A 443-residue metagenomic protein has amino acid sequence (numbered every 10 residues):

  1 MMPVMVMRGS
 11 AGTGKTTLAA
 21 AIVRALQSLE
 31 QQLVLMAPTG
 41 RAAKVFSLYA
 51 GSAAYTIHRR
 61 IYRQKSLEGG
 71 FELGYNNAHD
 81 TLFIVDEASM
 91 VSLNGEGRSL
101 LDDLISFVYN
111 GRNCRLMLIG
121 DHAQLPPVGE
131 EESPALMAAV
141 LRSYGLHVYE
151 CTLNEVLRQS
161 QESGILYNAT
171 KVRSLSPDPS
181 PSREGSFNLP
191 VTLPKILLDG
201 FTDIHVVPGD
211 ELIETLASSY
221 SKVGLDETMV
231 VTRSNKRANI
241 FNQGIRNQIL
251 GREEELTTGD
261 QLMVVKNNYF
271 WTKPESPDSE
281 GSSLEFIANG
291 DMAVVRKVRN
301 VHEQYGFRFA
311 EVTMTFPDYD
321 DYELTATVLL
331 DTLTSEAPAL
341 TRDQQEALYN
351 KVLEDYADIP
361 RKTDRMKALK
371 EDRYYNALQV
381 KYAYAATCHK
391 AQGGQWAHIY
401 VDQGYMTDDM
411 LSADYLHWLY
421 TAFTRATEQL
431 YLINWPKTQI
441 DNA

Functional and structural regions predicted by a protein language model:
M2, Y109-C114, A123-A288, A293-Q344: Conserved helicase motor core of P-loop NTPases
V4-S176, L189-L197: ASCE P-loop NTPase helicase motor core
L35, G74-Y75, Y220, L284-I287 (+3 more regions): Replace "in large, NTP-powered and nucleic-acid-processing enzymes" with "in large, NTP-powered factors and other
P38, P274-S282, D414-L419: Short beta-alpha junctions and helix-cap segments that line functional grooves
T39, S234, G393: Short, conserved phosphate/pyrophosphate- and ester-handling motifs at nucleotide-, phospho-/glycolipid
G51, I245-I249, L416-Y420: Short, solvent-exposed amphipathic alpha-helical segments in soluble enzyme and RNA/protein-processing domains
E303-A443: C-terminal accessory regions
